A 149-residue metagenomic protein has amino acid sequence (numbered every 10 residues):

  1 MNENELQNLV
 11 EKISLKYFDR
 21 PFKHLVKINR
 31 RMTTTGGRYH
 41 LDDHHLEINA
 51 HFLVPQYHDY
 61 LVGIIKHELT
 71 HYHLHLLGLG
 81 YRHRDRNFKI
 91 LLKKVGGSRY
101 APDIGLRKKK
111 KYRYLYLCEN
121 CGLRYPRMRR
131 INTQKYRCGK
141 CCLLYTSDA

Functional and structural regions predicted by a protein language model:
M1-D42, A101: Auxiliary, metal-adjacent structural segments of Zn-dependent hydrolase domains
R31-H58, Y72-H75, I90: Active-site scaffold of zinc-dependent metalloenzymes
G63-H75: Active-site recognition of the HExxH zinc-binding catalytic motif
Y81-Y114: Post-HExxH zinc-binding segment in Zn-dependent metallohydrolases
E119-C121, C141: Short Cys/His-rich metal-coordination motifs, predominantly Zn2+-binding knuckles/fingers
P126: Short functional micro-motifs and their immediate structural scaffolds
N132-L144: Cysteine-rich micro-motifs
Y145-A149: Conserved small/polar residues in nucleotide/adenosyl-binding loops
